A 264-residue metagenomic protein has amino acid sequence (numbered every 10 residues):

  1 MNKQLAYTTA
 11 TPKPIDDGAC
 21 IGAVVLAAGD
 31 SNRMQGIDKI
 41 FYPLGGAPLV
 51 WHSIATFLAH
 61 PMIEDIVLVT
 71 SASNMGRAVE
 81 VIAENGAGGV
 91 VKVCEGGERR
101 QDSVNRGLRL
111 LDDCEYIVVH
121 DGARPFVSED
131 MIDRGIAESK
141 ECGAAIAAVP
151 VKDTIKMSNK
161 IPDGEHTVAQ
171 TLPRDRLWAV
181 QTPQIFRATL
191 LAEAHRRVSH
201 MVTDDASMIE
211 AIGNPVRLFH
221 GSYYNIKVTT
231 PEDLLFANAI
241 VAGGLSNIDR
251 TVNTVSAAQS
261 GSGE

Functional and structural regions predicted by a protein language model:
N2-K3, P12-M75: N-terminal glycine-rich phosphate-binding loop and ensuing alpha1 helix
N2-K3, Y7-T9, I15-D16, L177-E264: Conserved alpha/beta core of the MobA/IspD/sugar-nucleotide pyrophosphorylase nucleotidyltransferase superfamily
I21, V90-V91, L177: Short, conserved active-site loop motifs that form the nucleotide-linked donor/cofactor pocket
V25, V50, G107, H120-D121 (+3 more regions): Residue-level signal for inorganic ion chemistry
H60-M62, A83-V90, D113: Short helix-capping segments at alpha-helix termini
G76-V81: Acidic helix N-cap motif at the loop->helix transition within catalytic regions of sugar-transfer enzymes
K92, E98-P162, Q181-T182, D249: Conserved beta-loop-beta/alpha segment of the NTase-like Rossmann-fold superfamily that binds/positions NTPs
T167-A179: A short, charged helix-loop
